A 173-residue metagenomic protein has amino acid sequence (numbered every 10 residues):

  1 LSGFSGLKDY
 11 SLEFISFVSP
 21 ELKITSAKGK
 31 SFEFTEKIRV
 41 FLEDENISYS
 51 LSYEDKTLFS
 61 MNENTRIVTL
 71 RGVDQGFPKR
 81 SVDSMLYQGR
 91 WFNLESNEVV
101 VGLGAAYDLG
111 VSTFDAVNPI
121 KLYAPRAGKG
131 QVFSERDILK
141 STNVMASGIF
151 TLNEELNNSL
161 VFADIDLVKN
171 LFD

Functional and structural regions predicted by a protein language model:
S2-T69, Q75-K79, M85-E95: Hydrophobic, regular-secondary-structure patches
L12, L58-S60, G89-R90, D108-S112 (+3 more regions): A generic local secondary-structure boundary/capping motif
K23-T25, S50, I67-G72, E98-G102 (+3 more regions): Soluble periplasmic/extracytoplasmic beta-strand elements of cell-envelope proteins
G29, E54, V73-G76, G104-A106 (+3 more regions): Solvent-exposed coil/turn segments that connect beta secondary-structure elements in extracytoplasmic/periplasmic
E33, K79-R80, G110, Q131 (+1 more regions): Intrinsically disordered, low-complexity acidic/polar segments
D74-V82, V101-A116: Short, solvent-exposed hinge/capping segments at secondary-structure junctions
D115-D173: Basic-flanked hydrophobic alpha-helices used for secretion and membrane insertion
